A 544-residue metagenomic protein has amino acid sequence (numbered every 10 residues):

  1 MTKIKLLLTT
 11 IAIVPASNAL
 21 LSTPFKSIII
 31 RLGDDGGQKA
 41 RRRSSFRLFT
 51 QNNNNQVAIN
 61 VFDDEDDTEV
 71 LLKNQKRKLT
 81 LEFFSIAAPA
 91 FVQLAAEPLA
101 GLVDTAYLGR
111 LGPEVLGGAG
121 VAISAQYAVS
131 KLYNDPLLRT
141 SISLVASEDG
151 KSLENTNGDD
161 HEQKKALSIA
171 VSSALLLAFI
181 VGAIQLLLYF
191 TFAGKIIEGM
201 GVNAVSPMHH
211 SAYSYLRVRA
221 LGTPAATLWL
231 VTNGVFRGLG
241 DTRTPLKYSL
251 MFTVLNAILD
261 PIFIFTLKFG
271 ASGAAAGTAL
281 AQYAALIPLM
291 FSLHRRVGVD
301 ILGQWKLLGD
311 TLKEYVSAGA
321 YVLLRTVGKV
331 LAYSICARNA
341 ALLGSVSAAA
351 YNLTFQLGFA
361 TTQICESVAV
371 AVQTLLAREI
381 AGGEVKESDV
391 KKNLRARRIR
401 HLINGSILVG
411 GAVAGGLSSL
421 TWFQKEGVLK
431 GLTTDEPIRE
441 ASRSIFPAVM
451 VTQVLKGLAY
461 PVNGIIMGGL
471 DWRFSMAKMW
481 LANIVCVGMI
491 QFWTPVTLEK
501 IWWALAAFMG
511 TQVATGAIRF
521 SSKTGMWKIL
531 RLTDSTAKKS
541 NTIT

Functional and structural regions predicted by a protein language model:
Q51-N52, V57-A87, A275-T278, I287-V330 (+3 more regions): Interhelical loop/hinge segments that connect adjacent transmembrane helices in multipass membrane
K76-L79, R243, M251-I287, G427 (+4 more regions): Membrane-interface helix-loop junctions in multi-pass transport and translocation proteins
L79-I86, T105-Y127, S206-S214, A271-S272 (+7 more regions): Interfacial/gating helices of multi-pass transporter permease domains
S85-D104, V218, G222, W229 (+7 more regions): Transmembrane helical elements of multi-pass membrane transporters/channels
F91, A95-G117, I197-S206, I262-F269 (+5 more regions): Helix-terminus/linker motif at the lipid-water interface of multi-pass membrane proteins
L116-A183, W229-P245, A350-S419, F423-K425 (+2 more regions): Small-residue-rich hydrophobic transmembrane alpha-helices
I184-Y213, R217-V218, G416-R443: Short membrane-interface helical motifs at transmembrane helix boundaries in multi-pass membrane transporters
A204-T232, V254, K313, L357-T361 (+1 more regions): Alpha-helical transmembrane segments of multi-pass membrane proteins
